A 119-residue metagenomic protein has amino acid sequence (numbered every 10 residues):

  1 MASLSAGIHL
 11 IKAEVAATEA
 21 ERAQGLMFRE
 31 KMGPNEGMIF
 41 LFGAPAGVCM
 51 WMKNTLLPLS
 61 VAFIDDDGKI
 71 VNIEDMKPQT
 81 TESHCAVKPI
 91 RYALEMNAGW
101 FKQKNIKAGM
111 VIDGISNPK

Functional and structural regions predicted by a protein language model:
M1-K119: Compact, glycine-rich, soluble single-domain proteins
